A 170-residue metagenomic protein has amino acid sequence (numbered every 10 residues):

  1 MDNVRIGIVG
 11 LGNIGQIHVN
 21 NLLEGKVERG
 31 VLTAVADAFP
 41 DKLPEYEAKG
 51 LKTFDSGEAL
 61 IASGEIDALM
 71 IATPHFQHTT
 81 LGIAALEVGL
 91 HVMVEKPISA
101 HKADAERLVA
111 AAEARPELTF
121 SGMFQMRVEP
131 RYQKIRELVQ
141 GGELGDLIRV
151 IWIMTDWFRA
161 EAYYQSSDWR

Functional and structural regions predicted by a protein language model:
M1-K49: N-terminal Rossmann-like dinucleotide-binding module
D2-V4, L118, I148: Nucleotide donor/acceptor-binding cores
V35, L69, V150: Receiver (REC) domain switch-region micro-motif
L51-G57: Conserved SAM-binding strand-loop segment of SAM-dependent methyltransferases
G57-G64: Short amphipathic alpha-helix with an adjacent loop that forms part of the alpha/beta core around
A68, P74-H75, T79-R127, G142: Beta-strand-loop-alpha-helix segment that lines the small-molecule cofactor/substrate pocket of alpha/beta enzymes
M126-R170: Predominantly a Rossmann-like dinucleotide-binding segment in NAD(P)-dependent oxidoreductases
